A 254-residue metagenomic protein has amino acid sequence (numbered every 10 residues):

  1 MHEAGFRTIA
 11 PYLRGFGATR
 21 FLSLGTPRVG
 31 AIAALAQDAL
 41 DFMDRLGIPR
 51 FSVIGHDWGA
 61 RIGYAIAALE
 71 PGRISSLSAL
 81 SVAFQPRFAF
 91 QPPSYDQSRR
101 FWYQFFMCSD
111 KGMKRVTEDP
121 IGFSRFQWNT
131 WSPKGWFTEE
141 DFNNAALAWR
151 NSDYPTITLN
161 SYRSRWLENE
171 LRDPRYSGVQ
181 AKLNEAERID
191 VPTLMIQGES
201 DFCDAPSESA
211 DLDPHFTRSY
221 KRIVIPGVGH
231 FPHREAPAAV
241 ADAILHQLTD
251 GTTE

Functional and structural regions predicted by a protein language model:
H2-L22: Conserved alpha/beta-hydrolase
F6, F16, F51, I66 (+2 more regions): Conserved hydrophobic/aromatic "anchor" residues that stabilize well-ordered secondary structure elements
T8-A10, M195, R222: Conserved beta-strand scaffold positions in the cores of enzyme catalytic domains, especially in NTP/NDP-utilizing
F16-I54, W58-Y220: Flexible "cap/lid" subdomain of the alpha/beta-hydrolase fold that forms the substrate-access gate
L46, A243-G251: C-terminal alpha-helix
D153, T249-E254: Alpha/beta-hydrolase-fold serine-hydrolase catalytic core, especially in secreted/extracellular enzymes
R222-V228: Short glycine-rich catalytic loops that host catalytic nucleophiles or stabilize transition states across multiple
V228-P237: Catalytic histidine-centered segment of alpha/beta-hydrolase-like enzymes
